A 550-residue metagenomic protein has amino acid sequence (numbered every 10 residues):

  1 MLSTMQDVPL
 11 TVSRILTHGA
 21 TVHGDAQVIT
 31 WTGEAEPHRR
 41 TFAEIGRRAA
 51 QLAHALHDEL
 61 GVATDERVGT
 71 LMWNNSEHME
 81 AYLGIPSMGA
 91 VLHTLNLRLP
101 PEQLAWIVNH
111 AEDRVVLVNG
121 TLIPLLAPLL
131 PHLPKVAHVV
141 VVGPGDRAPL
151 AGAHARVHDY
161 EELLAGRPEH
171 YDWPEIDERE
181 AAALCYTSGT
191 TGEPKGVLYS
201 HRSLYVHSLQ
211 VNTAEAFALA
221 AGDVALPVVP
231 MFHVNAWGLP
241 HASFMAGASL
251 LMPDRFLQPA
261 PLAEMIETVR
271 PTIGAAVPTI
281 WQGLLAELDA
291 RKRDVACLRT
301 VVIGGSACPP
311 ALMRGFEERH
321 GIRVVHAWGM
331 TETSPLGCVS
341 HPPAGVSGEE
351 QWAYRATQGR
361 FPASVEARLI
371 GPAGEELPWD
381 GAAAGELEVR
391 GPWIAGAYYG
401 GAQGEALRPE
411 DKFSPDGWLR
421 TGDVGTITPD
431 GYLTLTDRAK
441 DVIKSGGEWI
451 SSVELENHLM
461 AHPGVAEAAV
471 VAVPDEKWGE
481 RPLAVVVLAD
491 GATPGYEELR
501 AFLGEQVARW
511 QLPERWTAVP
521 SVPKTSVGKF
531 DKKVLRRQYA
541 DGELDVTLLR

Functional and structural regions predicted by a protein language model:
V28-N75, M79-L83, P100-V108, D159-E162: Conserved AMP-binding/adenylate-forming core of the ANL superfamily
E59-A63, R167-R179, L184-L226, G238 (+1 more regions): Conserved adenylate-forming
S87-A165, I176, V277: Structural core segment of the AMP-binding/adenylate-forming
L99, A105, V116-G120, G391 (+5 more regions): AMP-binding/adenylate-forming catalytic core of the ANL superfamily
Y205-V224, V234-T272, E287-L288: Conserved AMP-binding/adenylation subdomain of ANL enzymes
M245, P271-A276, A286-A353, E366 (+1 more regions): Gly/Ser/Thr-rich phosphate-binding loop
G321, Q351-R355, W393-G422, A439-K440 (+3 more regions): Conserved ANL (AMP-binding/adenylate-forming) active-site segment centered on the GW(Y/F)…HTG consensus within
S364-V389, P429-D430, A492-Y496, D531: Conserved beta-loop-beta connector loops within the AMP-binding
